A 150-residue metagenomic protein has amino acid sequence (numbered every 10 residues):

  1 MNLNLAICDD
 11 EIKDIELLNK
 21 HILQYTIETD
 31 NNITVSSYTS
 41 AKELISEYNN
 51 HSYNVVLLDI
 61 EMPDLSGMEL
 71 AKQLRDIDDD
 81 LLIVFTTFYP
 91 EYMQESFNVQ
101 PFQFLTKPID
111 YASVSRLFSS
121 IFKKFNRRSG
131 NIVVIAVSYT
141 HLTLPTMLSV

Functional and structural regions predicted by a protein language model:
M1-N4: Non-catalytic signal-transmission and effector/linker regions of two-component phosphorelay proteins
C8-D9, Y38, V56: Conserved sequence signature across two-component system core domains
D9-E11, F88: Acidic di-acidic motifs
I12-S36, D76: Two-component/phosphorelay signaling modules centered on CheY-like receiver
E43-S129: CheY-like receiver
V133-V137: The phosphoinositide-binding surface of pleckstrin homology
T140-T146: Conserved small/polar residues in nucleotide/adenosyl-binding loops
